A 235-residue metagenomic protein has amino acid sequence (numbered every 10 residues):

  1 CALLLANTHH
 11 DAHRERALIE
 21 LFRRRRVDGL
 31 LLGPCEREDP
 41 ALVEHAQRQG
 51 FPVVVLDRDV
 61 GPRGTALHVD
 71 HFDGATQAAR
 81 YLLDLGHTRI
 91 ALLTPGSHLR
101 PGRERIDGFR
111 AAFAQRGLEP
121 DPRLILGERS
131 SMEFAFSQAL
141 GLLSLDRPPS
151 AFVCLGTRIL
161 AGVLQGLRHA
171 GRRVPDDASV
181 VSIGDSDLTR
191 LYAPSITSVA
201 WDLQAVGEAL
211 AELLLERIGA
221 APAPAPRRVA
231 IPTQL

Functional and structural regions predicted by a protein language model:
C1-A2: A short helix-loop-beta submotif of the ANL/AMP-binding
N7-H9: A short beta-strand-loop structural module common to alpha/beta enzyme folds
H13, A17-R26, P40-A41, Q47-L235: Bacterial carbohydrate/catabolite-sensing allosteric modules
L30: Intrinsically disordered, low-complexity polar regions and short flexible loop motifs
E36: Conserved nucleotide-diphosphate donor binding/catalytic pocket of glycan-assembly enzymes
